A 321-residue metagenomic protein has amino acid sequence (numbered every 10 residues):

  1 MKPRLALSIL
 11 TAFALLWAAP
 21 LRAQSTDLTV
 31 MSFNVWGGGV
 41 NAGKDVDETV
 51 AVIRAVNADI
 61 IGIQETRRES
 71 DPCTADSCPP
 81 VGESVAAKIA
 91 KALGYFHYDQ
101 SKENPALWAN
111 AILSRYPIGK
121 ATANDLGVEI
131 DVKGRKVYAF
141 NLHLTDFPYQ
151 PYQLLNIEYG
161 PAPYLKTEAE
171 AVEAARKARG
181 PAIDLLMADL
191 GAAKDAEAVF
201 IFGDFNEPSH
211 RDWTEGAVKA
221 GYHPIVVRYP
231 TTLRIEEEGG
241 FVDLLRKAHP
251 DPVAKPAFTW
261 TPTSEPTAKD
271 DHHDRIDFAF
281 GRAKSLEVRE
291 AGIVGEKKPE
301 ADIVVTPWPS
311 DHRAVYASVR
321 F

Functional and structural regions predicted by a protein language model:
M1-I9: Bacterial N-terminal signal peptides that target proteins for export
S8-W17: Bacterial N-terminal signal peptides
W17-A23: Sec/Tat signal peptide C-region and signal peptidase I cleavage site
Q24-V30, S114-G119, G127-Y164, V319-F321: Beta-strand-turn-beta hairpins that frame and shape the catalytic cleft of phosphate-ester-processing enzymes
D27, V40-A123, R234-F241: Active-site surface patch of divalent metal-dependent phosphodiester/phosphate bond hydrolases
L28-V35, T49-P79, L113, A139-L142 (+5 more regions): Active-site beta-strand/loop signature of hydrolases that rely on acidic residues for catalysis
T122-N124, E129-V132, G191-V199, E207-F321: Metal-dependent phosphoester-hydrolase catalytic domains
D146-D184, S209-R228: Active-site-proximal segments of metal-dependent phosphoesterases and phosphodiesterases across multiple
